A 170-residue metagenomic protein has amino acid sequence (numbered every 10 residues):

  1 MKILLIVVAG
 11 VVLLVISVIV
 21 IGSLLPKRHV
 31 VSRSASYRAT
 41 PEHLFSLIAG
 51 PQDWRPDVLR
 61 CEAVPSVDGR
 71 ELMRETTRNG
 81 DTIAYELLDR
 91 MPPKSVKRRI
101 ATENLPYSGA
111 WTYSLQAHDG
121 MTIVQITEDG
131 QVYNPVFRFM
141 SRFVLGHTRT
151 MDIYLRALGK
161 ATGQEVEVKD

Functional and structural regions predicted by a protein language model:
M1, P56, Y133-F137: Short, structured coil/loop segments at alpha-helix boundaries
K2-D68: Hydrophobic ligand-binding cavity/cleft-lining segments
L4-V8, L24, A63-E71, T76-I123 (+1 more regions): Hydrophobic-ligand binding "helix-grip"
V30, S95-V96, F139: Short alpha-helical segments used as structural interaction elements across diverse proteins
H43-W54, M73, L87, R98 (+2 more regions): Hydrophobic pocket/interface hotspot
D53-P56, S95, G163, E167: Generic structural signal for secondary-structure transition and capping sites
R99-Q164, V168-D170: Beta-strand/loop substructures that line and gate deep hydrophobic ligand-binding cavities in soluble
